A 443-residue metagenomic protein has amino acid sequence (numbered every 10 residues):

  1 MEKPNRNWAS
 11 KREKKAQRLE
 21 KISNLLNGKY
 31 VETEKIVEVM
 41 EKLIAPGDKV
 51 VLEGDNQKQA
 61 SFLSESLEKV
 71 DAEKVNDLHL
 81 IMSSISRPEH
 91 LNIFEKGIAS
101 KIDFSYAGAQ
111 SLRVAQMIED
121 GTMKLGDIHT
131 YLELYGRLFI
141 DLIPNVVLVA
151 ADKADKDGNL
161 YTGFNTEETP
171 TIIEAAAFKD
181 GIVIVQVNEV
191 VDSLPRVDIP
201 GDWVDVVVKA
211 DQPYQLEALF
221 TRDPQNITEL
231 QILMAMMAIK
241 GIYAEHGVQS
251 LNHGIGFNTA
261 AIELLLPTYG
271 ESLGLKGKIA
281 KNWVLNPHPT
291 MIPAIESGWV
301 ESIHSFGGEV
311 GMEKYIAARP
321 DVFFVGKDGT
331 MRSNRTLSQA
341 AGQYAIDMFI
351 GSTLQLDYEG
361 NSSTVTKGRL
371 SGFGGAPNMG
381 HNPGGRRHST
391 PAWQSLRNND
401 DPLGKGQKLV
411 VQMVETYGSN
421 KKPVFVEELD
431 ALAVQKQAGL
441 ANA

Functional and structural regions predicted by a protein language model:
M1-A443: Conserved alpha/beta enzyme-core scaffold
